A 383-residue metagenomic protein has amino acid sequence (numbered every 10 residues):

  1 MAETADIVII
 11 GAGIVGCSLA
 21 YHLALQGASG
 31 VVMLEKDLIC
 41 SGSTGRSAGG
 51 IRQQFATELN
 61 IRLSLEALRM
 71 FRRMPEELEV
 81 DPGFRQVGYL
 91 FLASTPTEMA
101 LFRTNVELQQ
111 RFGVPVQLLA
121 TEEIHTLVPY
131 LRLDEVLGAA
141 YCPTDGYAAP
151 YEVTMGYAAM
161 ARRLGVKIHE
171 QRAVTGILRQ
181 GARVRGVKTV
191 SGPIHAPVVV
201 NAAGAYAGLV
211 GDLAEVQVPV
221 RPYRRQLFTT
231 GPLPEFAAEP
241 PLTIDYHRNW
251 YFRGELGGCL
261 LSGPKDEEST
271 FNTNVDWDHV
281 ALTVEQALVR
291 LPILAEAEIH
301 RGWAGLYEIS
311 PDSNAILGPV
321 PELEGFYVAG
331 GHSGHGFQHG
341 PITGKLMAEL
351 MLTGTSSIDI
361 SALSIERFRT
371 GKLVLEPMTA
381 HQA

Functional and structural regions predicted by a protein language model:
A2-A5, S18, Q26, L118 (+1 more regions): C-terminal lid/capping helical subdomain adjacent to the catalytic/cofactor pocket in oxidative enzymes
A2-V15, V32: Beta1/beta-strand and adjacent pyrophosphate-binding region of the FAD-binding site in flavoprotein oxidoreductases
Y21-L25, I51, L65, R73 (+6 more regions): Active-site substrate-recognition segment that forms the wall of the catalytic cavity or substrate channel
A24-T44: Glycine-rich FAD pyrophosphate-binding loop
G49-L127, N249-W250, Q286-L288: Dinucleotide-binding Rossmann-like beta1-alpha1 core, especially the glycine-rich loop that anchors the ADP
R62-L65, F91-L101, Y141-A159, N274-A281 (+1 more regions): Short beta-strand to alpha-helix junction loop
V128-L133, I299-H339, T355-I358: FAD-binding beta-loop-beta segment adjacent to the flavin cofactor pocket
A140-P197: Helical element adjacent to the flavin cofactor pocket in flavoenzyme catalytic cores
